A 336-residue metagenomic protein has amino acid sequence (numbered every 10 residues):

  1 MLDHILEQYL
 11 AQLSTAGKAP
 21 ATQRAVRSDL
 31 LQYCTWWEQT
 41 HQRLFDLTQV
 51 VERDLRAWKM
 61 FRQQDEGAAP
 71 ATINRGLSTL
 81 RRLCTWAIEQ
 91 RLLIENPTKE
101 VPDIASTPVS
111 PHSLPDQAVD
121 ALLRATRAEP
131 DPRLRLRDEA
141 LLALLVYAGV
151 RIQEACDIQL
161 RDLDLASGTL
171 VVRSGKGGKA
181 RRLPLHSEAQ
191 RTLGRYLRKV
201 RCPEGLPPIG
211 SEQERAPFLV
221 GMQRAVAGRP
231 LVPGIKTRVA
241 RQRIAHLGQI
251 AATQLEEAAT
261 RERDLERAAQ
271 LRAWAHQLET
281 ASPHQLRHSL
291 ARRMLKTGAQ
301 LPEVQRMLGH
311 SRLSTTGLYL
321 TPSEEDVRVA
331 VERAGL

Functional and structural regions predicted by a protein language model:
M1-L336: Conserved catalytic core of the tyrosine transesterase superfamily
